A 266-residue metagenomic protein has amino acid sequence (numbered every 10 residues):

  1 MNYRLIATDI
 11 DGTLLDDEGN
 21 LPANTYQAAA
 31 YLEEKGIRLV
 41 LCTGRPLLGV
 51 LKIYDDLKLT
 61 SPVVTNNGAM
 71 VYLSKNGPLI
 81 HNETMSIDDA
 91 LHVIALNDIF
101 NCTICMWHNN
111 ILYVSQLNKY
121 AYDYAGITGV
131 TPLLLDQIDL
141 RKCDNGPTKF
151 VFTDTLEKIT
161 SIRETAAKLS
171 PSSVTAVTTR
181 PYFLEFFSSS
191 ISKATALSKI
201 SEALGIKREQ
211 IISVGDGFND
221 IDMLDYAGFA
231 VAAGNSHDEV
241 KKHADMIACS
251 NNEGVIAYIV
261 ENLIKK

Functional and structural regions predicted by a protein language model:
M1-L5, L21-P22, E185-K266: Mg2+-dependent phosphoryl-transfer enzymes with acidic/Ser/Thr/Gly-rich catalytic loops
N2-E18: Asp-based phosphoryl-transfer active-site loop
E18-A121: Active-site phosphate-binding/coordination module
A23, Q27-K35, L51-D56, P78 (+9 more regions): Replace "anionic and nucleotidyl ligands
G36-V40, T60-S61, T148-K149, E209-Q210 (+1 more regions): Short active-site oxyanion
L57-L59, N66-N67, K75, L169-S172 (+2 more regions): Short, structured coil segments at secondary-structure junctions
L96, F100-V214, F218-D222, N235: Conserved acidic, metal-coordinating active-site core of Asp-based, Mg2+-dependent phosphoryl-transfer enzymes
